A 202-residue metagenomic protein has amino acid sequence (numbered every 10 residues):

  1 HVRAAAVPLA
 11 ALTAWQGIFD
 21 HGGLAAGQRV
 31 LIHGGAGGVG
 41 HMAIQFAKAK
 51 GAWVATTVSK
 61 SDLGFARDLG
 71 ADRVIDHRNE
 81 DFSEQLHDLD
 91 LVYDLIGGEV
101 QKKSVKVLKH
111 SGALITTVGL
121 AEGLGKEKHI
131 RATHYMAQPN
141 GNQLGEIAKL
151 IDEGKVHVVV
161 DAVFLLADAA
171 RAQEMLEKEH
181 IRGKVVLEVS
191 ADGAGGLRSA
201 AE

Functional and structural regions predicted by a protein language model:
H1-E202: Terminal helix/beta-alpha structural elements that buttress the NAD(P)+-binding lobe
